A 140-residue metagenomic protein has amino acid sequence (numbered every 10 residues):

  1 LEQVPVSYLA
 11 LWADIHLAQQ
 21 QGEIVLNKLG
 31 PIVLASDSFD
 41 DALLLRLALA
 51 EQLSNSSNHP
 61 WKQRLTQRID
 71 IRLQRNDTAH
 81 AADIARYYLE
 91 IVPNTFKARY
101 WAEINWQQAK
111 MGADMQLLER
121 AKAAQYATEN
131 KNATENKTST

Functional and structural regions predicted by a protein language model:
L1, G22-L34, S57-I71, T95-N105 (+1 more regions): Alpha-helical repeat scaffolds
E2-L11, S36-L47, R75-D83, A109-M115: Generic helix N-cap/helix-start motif at coil->alpha-helix transitions
P5, S54-N55, T95, M111: Alpha-helix initiation and capping sites
D14, L49, R86-Y87, R120: Residue-level recognition of tetratricopeptide repeat
Q19, S54-N55, I91-V92, Q125: Structural motif corresponding to the intra-repeat A-B loop/turn of tetratricopeptide repeats
L53, S57, H80-A81: C-terminal amphipathic alpha-helical segment
K62, Q67-I69, L73, A79-D83 (+1 more regions): Extended amphipathic alpha-helical interaction segments
F96-R120: C-terminal soluble interaction/assembly domains
